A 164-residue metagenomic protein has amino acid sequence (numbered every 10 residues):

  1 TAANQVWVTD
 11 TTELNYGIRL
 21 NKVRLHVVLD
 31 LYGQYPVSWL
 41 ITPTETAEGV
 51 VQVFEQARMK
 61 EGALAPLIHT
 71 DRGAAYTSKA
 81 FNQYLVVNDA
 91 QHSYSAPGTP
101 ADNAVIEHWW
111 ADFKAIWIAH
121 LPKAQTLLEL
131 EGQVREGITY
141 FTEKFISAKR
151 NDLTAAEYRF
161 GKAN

Functional and structural regions predicted by a protein language model:
T1-V27, G49-V53, K60-A65: Mobile-element integrase/transposase regions, centering on the N-terminal DNA-binding/Zn-coordinating module
T12, L29-Y32, L40, D71-G73 (+2 more regions): Anionic group-transfer/hydrolysis microenvironments
D30-L40, V51-Q56: Electropositive, glycine- and tryptophan-enriched low-complexity nucleic-acid-binding patches
G33-W39, S93-S95, I118-H120: Short small-residue beta-strand/loop micro-motif enriched in glycine and branched aliphatics
L40-I41, A80: Short clusters of small/polar residues that mark proteolytic maturation junctions
L67-R72, V87-V105, L121-L127: RNase H-like polynucleotidyl transferase catalytic core
A80, V87, A104, H108 (+1 more regions): Generic alpha-helical secondary structure signal
V86-A90, D112-N164: C-terminal domain-tail junction helix/linker
